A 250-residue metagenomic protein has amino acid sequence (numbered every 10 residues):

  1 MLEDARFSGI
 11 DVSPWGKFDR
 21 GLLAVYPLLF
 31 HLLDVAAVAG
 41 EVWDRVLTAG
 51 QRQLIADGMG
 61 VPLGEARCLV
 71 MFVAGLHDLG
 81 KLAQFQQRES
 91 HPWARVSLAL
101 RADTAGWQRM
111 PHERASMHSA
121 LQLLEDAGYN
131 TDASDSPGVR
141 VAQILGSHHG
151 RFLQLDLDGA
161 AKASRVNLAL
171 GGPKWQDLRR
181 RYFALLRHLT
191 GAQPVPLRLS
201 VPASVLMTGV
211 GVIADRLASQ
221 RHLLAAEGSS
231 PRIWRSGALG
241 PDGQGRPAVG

Functional and structural regions predicted by a protein language model:
M1-G250: Accessory nucleic-acid engagement/destabilization modules that flank
